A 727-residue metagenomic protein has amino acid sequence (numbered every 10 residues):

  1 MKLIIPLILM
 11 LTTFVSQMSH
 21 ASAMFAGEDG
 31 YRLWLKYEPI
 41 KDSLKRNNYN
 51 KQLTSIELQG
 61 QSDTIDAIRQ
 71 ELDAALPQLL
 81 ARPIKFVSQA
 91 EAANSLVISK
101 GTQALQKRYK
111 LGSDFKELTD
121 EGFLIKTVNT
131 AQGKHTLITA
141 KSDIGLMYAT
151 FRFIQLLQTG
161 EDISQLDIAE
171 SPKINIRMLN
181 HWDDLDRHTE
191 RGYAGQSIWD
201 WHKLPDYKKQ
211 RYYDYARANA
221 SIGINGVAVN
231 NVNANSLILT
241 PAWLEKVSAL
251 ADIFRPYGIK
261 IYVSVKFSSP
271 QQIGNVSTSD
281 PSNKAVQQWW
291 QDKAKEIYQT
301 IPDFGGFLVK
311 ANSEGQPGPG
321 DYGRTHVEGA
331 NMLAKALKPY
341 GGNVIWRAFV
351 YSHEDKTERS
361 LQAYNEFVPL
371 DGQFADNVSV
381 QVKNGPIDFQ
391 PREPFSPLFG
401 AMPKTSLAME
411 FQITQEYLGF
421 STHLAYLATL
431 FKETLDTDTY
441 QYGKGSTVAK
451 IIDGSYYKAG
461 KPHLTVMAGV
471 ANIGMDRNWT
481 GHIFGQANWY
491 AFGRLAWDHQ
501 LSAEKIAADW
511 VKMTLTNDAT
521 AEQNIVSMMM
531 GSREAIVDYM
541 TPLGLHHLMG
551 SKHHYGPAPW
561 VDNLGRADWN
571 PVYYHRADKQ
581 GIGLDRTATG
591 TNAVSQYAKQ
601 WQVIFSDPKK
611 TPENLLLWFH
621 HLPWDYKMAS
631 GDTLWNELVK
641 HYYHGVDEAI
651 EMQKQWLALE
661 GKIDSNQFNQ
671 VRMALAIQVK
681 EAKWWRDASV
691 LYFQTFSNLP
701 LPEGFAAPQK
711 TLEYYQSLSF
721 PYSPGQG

Functional and structural regions predicted by a protein language model:
M1-I4: Positively charged n-region of N-terminal signal peptides that target proteins for export
P6-S16: Bacterial N-terminal signal peptides
A21-A131, S164-Q165: Acidic, contiguous N-terminal accessory segments
E57-S62, I98-Q103, T139-K141, D183 (+3 more regions): Structural motif
Q61-E71, A75-P77, L111-Q291, K295-L308 (+2 more regions): Feature activates predominantly on carbohydrate-active enzymes
I84, K203, N275-A508: Catalytic-core regions of glycoside hydrolase
Q106, L146-A149, H188-E190, D388-P391 (+1 more regions): Short helix/loop capping segments that flank catalytic or ligand/cofactor-binding pockets
T447-G727: Catalytic domains of carbohydrate-active enzymes that cleave complex glycans
